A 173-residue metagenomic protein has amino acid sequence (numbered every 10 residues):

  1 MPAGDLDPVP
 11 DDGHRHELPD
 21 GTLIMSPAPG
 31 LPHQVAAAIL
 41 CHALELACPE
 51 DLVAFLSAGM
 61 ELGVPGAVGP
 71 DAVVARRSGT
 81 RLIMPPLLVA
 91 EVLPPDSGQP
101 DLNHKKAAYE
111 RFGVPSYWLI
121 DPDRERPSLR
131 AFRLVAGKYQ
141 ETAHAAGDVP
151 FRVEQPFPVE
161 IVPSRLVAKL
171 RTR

Functional and structural regions predicted by a protein language model:
M1-R173: Gly/Pro/Ser/Thr-rich low-complexity, intrinsically disordered segments predominantly at protein N-termini
